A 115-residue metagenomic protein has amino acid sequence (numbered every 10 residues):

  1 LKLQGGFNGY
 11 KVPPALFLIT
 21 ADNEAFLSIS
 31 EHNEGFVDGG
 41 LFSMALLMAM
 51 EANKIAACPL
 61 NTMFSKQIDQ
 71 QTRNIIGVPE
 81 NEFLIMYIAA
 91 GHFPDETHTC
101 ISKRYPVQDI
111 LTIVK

Functional and structural regions predicted by a protein language model:
L1-K115: Acidic, surface-exposed loops and disordered segments
